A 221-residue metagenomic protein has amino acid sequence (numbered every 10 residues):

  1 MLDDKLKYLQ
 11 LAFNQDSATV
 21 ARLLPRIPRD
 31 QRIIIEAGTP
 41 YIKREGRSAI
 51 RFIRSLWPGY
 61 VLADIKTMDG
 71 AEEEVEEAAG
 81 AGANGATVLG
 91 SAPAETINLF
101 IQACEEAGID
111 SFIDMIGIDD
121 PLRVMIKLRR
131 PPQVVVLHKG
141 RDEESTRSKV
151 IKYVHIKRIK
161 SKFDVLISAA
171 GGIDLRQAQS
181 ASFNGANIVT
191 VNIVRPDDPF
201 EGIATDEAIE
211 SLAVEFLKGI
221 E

Functional and structural regions predicted by a protein language model:
M1-E72, A204-E215: Conserved N-terminal beta1-alpha1 strand-loop-helix module at the mouth
L2-D4, E73, E77-D164: Conserved anion-binding
K7-F13, I33-A37, V61-I65, A86-V88 (+4 more regions): Hydrophobic faces of well-ordered beta-strands that scaffold small-molecule active sites in alpha/beta enzyme cores
N14-T19, T39-R44, M68-G70, P93-E95 (+4 more regions): Short, small-residue-enriched loops and turns at beta-alpha junctions that line or gate enzyme active sites
D30, L56, A81, R130 (+2 more regions): Structural motif
K43-K66, F100-G117, I151-G171, D206-E221: Alpha-helix-loop-beta-strand connector modules within alpha/beta enzyme cores
A83-E95, V136-S145, N184-L212: Glycine-rich phosphate-binding active-site loops on the catalytic face of alpha/beta enzymes
V154-V189, R195-F200: A C-terminal functional module that forms or caps the active site or interfaces directly with catalytic machinery
